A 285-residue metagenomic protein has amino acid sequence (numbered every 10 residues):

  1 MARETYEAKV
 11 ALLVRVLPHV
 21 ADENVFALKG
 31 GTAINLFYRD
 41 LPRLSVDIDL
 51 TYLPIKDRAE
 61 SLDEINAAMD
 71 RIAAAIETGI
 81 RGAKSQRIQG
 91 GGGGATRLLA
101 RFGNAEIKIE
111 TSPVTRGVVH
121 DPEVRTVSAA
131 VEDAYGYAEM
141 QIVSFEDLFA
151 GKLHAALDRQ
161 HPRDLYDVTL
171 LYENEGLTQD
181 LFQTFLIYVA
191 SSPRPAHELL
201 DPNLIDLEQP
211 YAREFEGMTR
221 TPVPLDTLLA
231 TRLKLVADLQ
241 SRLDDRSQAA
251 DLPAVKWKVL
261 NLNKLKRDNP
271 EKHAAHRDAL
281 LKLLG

Functional and structural regions predicted by a protein language model:
M1-G285: Compositionally biased terminal segments of proteins
